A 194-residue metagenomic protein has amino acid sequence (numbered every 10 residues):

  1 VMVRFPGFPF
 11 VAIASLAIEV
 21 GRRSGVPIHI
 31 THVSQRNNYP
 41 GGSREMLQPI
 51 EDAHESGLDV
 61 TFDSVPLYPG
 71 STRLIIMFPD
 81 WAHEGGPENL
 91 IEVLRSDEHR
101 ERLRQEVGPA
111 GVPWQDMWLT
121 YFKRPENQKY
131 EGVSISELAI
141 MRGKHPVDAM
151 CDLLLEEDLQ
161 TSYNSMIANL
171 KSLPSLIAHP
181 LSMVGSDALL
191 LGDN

Functional and structural regions predicted by a protein language model:
V3-F8: Glycine/proline-enriched, intrinsically flexible loops and inter-domain linkers
P9, A14, I18-R22, V26-N194: Active-site neighborhoods of metal-dependent hydrolases
